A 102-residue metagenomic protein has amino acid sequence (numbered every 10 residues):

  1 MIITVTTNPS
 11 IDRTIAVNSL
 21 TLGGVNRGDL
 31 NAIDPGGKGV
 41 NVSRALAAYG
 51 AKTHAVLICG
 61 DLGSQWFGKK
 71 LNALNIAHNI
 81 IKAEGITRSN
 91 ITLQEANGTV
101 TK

Functional and structural regions predicted by a protein language model:
M1-V56, Q65: Glycine-rich phosphate/adenosyl-contacting loop at the front of the ribokinase-like
A48-K102: Conserved N-terminal subdomain of the carbohydrate kinase-like
